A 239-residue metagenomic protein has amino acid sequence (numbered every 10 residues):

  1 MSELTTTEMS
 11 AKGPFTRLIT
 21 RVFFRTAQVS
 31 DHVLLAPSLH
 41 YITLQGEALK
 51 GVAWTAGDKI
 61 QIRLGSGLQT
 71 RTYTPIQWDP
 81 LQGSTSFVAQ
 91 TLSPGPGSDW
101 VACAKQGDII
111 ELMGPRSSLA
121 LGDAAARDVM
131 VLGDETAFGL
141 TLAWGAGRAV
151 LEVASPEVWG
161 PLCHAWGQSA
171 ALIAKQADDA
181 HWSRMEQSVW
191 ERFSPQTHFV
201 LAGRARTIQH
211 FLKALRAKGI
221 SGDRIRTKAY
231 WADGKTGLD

Functional and structural regions predicted by a protein language model:
E3-L4: Positively charged, low-complexity intrinsically disordered leader regions
S10-L18: Short boundary/loop segments of OB/S1/cold-shock single-stranded nucleic-acid-binding domains
L18-C103: Ferredoxin-reductase
V33, D79, L151-V153, I173-Q176 (+1 more regions): Residues at the C-termini of beta-strands that transition into short coil/loop
L64-S66, K218-D223: A common structural junction motif
P96, A102-K218: FNR/FR-type flavoprotein reductase catalytic core
I220-D239: Short, flexible loop segments at boundaries between secondary-structure elements
